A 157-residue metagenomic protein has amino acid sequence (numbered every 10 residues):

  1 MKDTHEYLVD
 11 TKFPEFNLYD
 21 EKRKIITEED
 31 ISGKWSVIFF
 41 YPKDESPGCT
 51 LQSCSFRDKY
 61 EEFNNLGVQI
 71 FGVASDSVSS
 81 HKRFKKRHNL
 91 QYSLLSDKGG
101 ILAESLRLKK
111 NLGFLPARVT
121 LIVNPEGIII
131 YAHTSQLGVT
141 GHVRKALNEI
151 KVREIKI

Functional and structural regions predicted by a protein language model:
M1-I157: Chalcogenol-based redox active-site neighborhoods
